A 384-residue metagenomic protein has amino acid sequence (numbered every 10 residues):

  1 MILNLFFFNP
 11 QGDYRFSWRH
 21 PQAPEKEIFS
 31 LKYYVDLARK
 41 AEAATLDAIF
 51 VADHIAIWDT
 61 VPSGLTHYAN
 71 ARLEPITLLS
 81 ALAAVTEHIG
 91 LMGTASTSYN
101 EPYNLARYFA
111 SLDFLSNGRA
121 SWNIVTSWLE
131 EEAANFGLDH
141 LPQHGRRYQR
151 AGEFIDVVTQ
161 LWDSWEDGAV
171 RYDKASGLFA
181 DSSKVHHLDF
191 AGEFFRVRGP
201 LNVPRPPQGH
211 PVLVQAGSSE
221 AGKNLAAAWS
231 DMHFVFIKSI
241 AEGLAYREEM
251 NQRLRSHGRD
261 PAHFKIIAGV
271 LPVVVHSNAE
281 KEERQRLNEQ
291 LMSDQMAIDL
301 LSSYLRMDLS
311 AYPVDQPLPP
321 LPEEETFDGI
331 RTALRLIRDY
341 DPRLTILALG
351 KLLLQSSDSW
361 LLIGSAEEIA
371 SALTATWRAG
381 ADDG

Functional and structural regions predicted by a protein language model:
M1-T86, Q208-P211, L352: N-terminal beta1-alpha1-beta2 module of alpha/beta enzyme domains
L3, A41, T45, L82 (+7 more regions): Conserved, mostly hydrophobic/aromatic
L3-L5, I49-V51, I89-A95, G118-I124 (+5 more regions): Hydrophobic faces of well-ordered beta-strands that scaffold small-molecule active sites in alpha/beta enzyme cores
E27-A41, L105, Q215-L225, I363-A379: Short, acidic/polar
R39-A43, L79-E87, D113-R119, R255-P261 (+1 more regions): Acidic (Asp/Glu)-rich catalytic clusters
E101-N224, A228-W229, H257, A262 (+3 more regions): Internal, glycine-rich beta/alpha segment that forms the wall or movable "lid" of small-molecule/cofactor binding
I266-E282: Short, conserved secondary-structure transition motifs
R338-A372: Generic long, charged, amphipathic alpha-helical segments
